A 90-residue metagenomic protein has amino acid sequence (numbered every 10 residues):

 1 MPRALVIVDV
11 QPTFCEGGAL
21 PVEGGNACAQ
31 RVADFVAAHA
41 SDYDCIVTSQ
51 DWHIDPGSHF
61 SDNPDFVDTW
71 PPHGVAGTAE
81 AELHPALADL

Functional and structural regions predicted by a protein language model:
M1-L90: Active-site acidic carboxylates
